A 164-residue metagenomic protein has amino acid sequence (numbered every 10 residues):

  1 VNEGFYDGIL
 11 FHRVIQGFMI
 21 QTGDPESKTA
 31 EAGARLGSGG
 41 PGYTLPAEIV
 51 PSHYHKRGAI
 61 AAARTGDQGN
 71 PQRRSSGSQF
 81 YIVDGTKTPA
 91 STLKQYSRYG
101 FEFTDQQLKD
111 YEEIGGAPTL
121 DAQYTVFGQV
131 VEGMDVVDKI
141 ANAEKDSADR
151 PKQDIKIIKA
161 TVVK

Functional and structural regions predicted by a protein language model:
V1-K164: Cyclophilin-like peptidyl-prolyl cis-trans isomerases
